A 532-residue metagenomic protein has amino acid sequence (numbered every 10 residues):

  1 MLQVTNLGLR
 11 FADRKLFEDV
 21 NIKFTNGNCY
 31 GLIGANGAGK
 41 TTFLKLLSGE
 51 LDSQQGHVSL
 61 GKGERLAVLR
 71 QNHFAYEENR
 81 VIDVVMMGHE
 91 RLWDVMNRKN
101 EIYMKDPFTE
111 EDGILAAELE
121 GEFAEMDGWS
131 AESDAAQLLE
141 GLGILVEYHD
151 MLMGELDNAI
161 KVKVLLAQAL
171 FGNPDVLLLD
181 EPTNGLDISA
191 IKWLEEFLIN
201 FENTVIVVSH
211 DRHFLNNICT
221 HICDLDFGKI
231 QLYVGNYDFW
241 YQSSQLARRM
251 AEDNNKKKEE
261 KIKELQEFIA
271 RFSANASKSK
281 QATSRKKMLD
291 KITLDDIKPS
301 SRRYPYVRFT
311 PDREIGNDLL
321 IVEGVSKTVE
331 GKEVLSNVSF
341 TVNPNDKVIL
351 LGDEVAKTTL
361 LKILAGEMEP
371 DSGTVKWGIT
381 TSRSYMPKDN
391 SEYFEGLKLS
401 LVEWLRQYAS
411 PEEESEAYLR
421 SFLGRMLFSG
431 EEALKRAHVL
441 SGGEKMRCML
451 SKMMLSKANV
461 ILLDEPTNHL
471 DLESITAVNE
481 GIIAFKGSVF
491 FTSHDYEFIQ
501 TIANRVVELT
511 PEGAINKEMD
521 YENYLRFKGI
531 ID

Functional and structural regions predicted by a protein language model:
M1-D253, D312-D532: ABC ATP-binding cassette signature C-motif
T109, V208, N254, A276-S279 (+3 more regions): Short, polar/charged, Gly/Pro-enriched helix-capping and turn/loop motifs at alpha-helix termini and inter-helix linkers
S243-F268, F272-D296: Intracellular alpha-helical coupling/juxtamembrane segments of multi-pass membrane proteins
I297-I321: Amphipathic heptad-repeat alpha-helical coiled-coil/stalk segments that mediate oligomerization, filament/stalk
